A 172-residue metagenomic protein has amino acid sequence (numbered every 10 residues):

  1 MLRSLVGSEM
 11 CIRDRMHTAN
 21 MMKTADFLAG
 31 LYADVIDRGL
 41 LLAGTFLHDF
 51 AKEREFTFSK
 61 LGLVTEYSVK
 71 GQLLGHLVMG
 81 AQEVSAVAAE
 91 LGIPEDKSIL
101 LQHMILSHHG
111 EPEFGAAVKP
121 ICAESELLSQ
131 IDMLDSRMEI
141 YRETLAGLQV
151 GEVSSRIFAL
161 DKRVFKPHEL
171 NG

Functional and structural regions predicted by a protein language model:
M1, L63, R156, L160-D161: Glycine-rich, flexible loop/turn motifs
M1-G7, C11-I12: Single conserved hydrophobic/aromatic residue that forms the stacking wall/gate of nucleotide- or nucleobase-binding
R15-H17: Conserved structured catalytic cores and adjacent interaction surfaces of nucleotide-binding/hydrolyzing enzymes
M21: Short, surface-exposed polybasic-aromatic patches that bind anionic ligands, especially phosphate groups
T24: A Trp-anchored, charged/polar loop motif used as the substrate-binding/catalytic surface of acyl/ester-handling
F27-L148: Divalent metal-dependent catalytic cores for phosphoryl transfer on phosphate-bearing substrates
S129, V153-F158, E169-N171: N-terminal intrinsically disordered, cationic/polar leader segments that include organellar targeting peptides
E143, L160-K162, P167-H168: Long, highly charged low-complexity segments enriched in Glu/Asp and Lys/Arg with interspersed Ser/Thr
